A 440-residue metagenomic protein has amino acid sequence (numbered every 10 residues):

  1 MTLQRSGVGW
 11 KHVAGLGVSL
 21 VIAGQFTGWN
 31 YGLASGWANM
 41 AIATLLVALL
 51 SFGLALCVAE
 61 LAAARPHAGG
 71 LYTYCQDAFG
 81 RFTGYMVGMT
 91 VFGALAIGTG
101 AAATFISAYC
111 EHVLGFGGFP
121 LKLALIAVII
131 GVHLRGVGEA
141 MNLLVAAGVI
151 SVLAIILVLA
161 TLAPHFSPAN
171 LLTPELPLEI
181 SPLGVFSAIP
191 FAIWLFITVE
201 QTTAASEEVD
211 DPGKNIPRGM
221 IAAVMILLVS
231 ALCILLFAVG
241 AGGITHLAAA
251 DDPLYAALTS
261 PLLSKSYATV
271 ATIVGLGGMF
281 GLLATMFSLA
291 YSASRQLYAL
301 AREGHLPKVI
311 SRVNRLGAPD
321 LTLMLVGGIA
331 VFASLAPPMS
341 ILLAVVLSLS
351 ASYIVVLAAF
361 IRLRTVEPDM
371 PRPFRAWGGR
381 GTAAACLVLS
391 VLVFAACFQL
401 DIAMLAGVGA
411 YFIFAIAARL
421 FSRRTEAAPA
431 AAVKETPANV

Functional and structural regions predicted by a protein language model:
M1-M40, S51-L56, A68, L176 (+3 more regions): Membrane-interface "cap" regions at the ends of multi-pass membrane proteins
L3, M40-A41, F116-G117, A146-G275: Helix-loop-helix junctions that connect adjacent transmembrane segments in multi-pass membrane transporters
G7-G17, G80-G93, L121-L125, E179-A192 (+3 more regions): Select transmembrane alpha-helical segments in multipass membrane proteins
G9, I310-A318, Y353-I402, V440: C-terminal membrane-solvent junction of multi-pass transporters and transport-like membrane proteins
N30-A41, T104-F119, G138-G148, I273-F280 (+2 more regions): Transmembrane helix-loop boundary segments of multi-pass membrane transporters
Y31-A34, G53-I126, I130-L134, M279-A299 (+1 more regions): Hydrophobic transmembrane alpha-helices that form the core helical bundles of multi-pass secondary transporters
T73-Q76, G80, E111-V113, G219-L289 (+1 more regions): TM-loop-TM module centered on a large, flexible mid-protein loop between adjacent transmembrane helices in multi-pass
S107, G118-P168, E179-I180, M220-M225 (+3 more regions): Membrane-interface loop-to-helix entry segments
